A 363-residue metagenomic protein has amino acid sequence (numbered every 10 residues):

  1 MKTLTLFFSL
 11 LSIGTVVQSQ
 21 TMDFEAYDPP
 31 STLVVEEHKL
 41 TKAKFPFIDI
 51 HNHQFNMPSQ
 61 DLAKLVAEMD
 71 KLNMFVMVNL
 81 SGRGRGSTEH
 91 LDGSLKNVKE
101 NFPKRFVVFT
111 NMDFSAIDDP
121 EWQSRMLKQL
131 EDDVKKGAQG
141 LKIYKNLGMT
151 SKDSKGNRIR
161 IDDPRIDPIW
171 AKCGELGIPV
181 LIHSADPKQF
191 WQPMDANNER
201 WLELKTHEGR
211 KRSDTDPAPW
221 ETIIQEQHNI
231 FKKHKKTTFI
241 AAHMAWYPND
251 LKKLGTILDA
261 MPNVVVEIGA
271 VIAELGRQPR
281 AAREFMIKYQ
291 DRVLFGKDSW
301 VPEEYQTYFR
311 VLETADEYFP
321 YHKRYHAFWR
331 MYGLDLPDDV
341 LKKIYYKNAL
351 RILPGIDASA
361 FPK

Functional and structural regions predicted by a protein language model:
T5-T15: Bacterial N-terminal signal peptides
Q20-K104: An N-terminally biased module of ancient metal coordination in phosphate/nucleic-acid-related enzymes
M22, V35-H38, K42, H90-R210: Active-site gating/metal-coordination segments in enzymes
D23-A26, K44, K152, K188-D214 (+2 more regions): Active-site gating loops and adjacent loop-to-helix segments of metal-dependent hydrolytic enzymes
I48-N52, V76-N79, F106-N111, L141-I143 (+4 more regions): Hydrophobic faces of well-ordered beta-strands that scaffold small-molecule active sites in alpha/beta enzyme cores
H53-L62, G82-L91, S115-S124, S151 (+4 more regions): Acidic-and-aromatic substrate-binding clefts and catalytic sites of carbohydrate-active enzymes
P58-S59, V66, T215, E221-K363: H/E-rich (His + Asp/Glu) clusters that bind or coordinate divalent metals
M74, A138-I143, D163-S184, K232-K233 (+5 more regions): Conserved beta-strand->loop/alpha-helix structural units within folded catalytic cores of enzymes with alpha/beta
